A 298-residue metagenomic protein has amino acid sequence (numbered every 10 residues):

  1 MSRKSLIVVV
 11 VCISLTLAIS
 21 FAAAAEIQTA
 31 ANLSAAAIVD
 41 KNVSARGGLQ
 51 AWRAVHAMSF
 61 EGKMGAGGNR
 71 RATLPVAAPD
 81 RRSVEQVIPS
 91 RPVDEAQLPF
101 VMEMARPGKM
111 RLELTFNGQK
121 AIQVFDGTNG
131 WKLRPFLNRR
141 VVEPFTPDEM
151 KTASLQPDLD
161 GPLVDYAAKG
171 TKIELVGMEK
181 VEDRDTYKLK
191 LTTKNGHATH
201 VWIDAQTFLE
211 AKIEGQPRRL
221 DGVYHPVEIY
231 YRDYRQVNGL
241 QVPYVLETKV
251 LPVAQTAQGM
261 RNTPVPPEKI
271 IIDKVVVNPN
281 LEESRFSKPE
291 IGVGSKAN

Functional and structural regions predicted by a protein language model:
M1-S5: Positively charged n-region of N-terminal signal peptides that target proteins for export
V9-S20: Bacterial N-terminal signal peptides
A22-A25: Boundary at the C-terminal end of the N-terminal hydrophobic targeting segment
T29-A31, A35-N138, G170-G177: N-terminal mature ectodomain segment of secretory-pathway/periplasmic proteins
W131-L159: Acidic/charged, solvent-exposed loop-and-adjacent secondary-structure segments enriched in E/D, K/R, S/T, and G/P
T152-K190, L209-K212: Short, conserved active-site entrance elements at the starts or edges of catalytic domains
M178-E290: Gly/Pro-enriched, hydrophobic low-complexity segments that function as extracytoplasmic propeptides/linkers
E290-N298: Short, cationic low-complexity segments
